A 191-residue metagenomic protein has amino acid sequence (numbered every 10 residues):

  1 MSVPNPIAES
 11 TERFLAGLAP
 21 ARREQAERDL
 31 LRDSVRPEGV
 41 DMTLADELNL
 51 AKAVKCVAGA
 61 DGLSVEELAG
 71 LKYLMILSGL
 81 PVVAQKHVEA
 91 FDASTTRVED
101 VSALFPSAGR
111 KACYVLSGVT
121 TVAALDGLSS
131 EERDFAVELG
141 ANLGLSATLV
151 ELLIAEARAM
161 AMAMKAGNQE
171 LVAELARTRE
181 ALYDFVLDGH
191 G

Functional and structural regions predicted by a protein language model:
M1-C56, L63-G191: Small-residue-enriched hydrophobic alpha-helices in membranes
